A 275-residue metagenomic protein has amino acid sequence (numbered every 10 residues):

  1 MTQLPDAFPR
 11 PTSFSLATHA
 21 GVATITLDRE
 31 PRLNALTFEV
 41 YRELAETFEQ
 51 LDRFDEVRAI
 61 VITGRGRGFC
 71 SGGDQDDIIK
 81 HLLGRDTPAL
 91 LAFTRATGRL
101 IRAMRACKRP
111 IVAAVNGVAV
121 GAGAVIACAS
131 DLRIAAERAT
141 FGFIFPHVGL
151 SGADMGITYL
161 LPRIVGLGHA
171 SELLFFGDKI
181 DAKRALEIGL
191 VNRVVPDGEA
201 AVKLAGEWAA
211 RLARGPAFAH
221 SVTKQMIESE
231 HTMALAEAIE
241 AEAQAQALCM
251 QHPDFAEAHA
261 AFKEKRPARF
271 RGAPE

Functional and structural regions predicted by a protein language model:
M1-R65, R99-R102: Conserved CoA-thioester-binding segment of acyl-CoA-metabolizing enzymes
M1-T12, A260-E275: Terminal low-complexity tails and localization/encapsulation signals of metabolic enzymes
G64-L100, A119, H147-L150, A234: Glycine- (often His-adjacent) and acidic-residue-rich active-site loop that binds/positions the CoA thioester
L100, M104-A106, A114, V120-L174 (+2 more regions): CoA-thioester-processing core
I134-A139, V191-E240, A247-P253, R269-E275: C-terminal long alpha-helix characteristic of the crotonase
D178-R184: Acidic, divalent-metal-coordinating active-site segment for phosphoryl/phosphodiester hydrolysis, typified by short
